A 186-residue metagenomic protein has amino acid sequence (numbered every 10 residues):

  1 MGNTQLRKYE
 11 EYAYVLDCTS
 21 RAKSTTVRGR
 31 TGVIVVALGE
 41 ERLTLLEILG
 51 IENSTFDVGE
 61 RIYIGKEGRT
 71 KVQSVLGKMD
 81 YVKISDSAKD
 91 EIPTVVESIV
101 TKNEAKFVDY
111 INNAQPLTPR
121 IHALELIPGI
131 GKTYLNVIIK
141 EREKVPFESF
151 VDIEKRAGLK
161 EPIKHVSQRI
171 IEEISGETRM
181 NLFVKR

Functional and structural regions predicted by a protein language model:
M1-T101: Structure-specific DNA junction-binding interface
S98-L126, K140-R186: C-terminal extensions
G131-K132: Small-residue hinge/turn detector
L135-I138: Conserved hydrophobic/aromatic packing and binding residues within compact polymer-binding modules
